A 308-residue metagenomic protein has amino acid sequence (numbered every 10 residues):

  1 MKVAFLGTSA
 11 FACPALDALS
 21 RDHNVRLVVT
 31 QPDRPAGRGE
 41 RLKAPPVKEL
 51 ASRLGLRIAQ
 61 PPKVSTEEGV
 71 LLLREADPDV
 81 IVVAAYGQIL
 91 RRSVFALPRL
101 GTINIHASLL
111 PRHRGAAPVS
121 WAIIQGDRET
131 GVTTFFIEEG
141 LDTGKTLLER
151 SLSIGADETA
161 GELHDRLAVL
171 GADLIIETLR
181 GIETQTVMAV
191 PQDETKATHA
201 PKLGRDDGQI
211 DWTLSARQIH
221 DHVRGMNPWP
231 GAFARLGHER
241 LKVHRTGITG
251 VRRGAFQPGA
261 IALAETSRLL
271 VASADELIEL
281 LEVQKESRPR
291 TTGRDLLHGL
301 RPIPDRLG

Functional and structural regions predicted by a protein language model:
M1-G39: N-terminal Rossmann-like dinucleotide-binding module
K2, R26-V28, R57-A76, I81 (+1 more regions): Internal alpha/beta domain cores that form substrate/cofactor-binding pockets in large enzymes and binding proteins
G7, V28, A51, I81 (+7 more regions): A residue-level signal for conserved active-site and pocket-lining positions in enzyme catalytic cores
C13, R41-A44, T66-V70, A116: Structural motif corresponding to alpha-helix initiation and N-cap regions
R21, V80-H199, G204-D206: Donor/substrate-binding cores of folate-linked one-carbon enzymes
Q31, A51, P61, I105 (+1 more regions): Generic beta-sheet signal
R34-L54: N-terminal beta-loop-helix "entrance" segment that forms/cooperates in small-molecule cofactor or anionic ligand
T213-G308: An anion-binding loop in the catalytic cleft
